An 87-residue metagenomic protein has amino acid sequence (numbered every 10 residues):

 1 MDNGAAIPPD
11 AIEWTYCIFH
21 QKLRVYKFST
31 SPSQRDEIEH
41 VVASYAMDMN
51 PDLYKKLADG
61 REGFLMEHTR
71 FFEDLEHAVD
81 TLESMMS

Functional and structural regions predicted by a protein language model:
D2-A5, E83-S87: Short acidic DE-rich linear segments
D2-E39: N-terminal acidic leader/helix
A6-I7, I12, S44-M47, D59 (+1 more regions): Intrinsic disorder/low-complexity segments
Y16, H68, F72-L75, V79: Long amphipathic alpha-helices with heptad-repeat character, especially coiled-coil-forming segments used
L23, K27, A46-N50, V79 (+1 more regions): A structural signal for well-ordered alpha-helices, especially hydrophobic packing surfaces of coiled-coils
S31-F72: Acidic, low-complexity, intrinsically disordered interaction modules
